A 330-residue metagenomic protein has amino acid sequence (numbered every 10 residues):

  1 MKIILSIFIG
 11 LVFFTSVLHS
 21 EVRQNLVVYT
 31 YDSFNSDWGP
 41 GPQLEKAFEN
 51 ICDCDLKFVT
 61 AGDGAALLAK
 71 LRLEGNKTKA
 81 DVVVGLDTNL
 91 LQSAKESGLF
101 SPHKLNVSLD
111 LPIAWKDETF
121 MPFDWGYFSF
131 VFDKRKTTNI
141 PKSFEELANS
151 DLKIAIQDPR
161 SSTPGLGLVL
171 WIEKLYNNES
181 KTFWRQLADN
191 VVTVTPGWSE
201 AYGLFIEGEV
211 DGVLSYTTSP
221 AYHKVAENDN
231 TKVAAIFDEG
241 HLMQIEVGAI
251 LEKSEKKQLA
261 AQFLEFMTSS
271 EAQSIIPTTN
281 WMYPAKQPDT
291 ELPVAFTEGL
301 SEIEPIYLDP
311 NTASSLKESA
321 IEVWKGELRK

Functional and structural regions predicted by a protein language model:
R23-N25, Y29-G41, G62-A66, K79-V210: Extracytoplasmic ligand-binding site segments that recognize negatively charged/polar headgroups
P42-F58: Short alpha-helix C-terminal cap/hinge motif
N89-S93, I206, V210-T231, N280: A ligand-binding cleft/hinge motif common to bilobed small-molecule-binding domains
S101-V107, E118-P122, E145, K224-L242 (+1 more regions): Short beta-strand->loop
I113, G126, W184-A188, V194-T195 (+2 more regions): Periplasmic-binding protein-like
S129-K136, E173, Q244-K256, I275-T278: A bilobed periplasmic-binding-protein/Venus flytrap-type ligand-binding module shared by bacterial periplasmic
S180, P284-K330: An extracytoplasmic/periplasmic, membrane-proximal ligand-sensing/linker region
L251-P305: Mature extracytoplasmic/periplasmic domains
